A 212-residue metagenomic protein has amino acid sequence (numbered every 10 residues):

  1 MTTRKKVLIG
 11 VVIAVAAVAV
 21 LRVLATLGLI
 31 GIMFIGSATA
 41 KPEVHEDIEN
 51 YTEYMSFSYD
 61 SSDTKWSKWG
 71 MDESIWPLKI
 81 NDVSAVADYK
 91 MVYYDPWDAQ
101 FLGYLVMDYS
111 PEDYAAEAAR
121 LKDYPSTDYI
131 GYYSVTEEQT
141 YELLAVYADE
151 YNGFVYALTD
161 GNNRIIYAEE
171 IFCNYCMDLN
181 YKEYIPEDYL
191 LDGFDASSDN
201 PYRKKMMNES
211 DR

Functional and structural regions predicted by a protein language model:
M1, P42-H45, E209-R212: Intrinsically disordered, low-complexity repeat and linker tracts
M1-T26: N-terminal Sec-pathway targeting helices
T2-T3, T26, T39, T52 (+5 more regions): Residue-identity detector for threonine
I9-V12, T26-G36, L191-F194: Intrinsically disordered, low-complexity regulatory segments in tyrosine-phosphorylation signaling proteins
A17-L21, Y54, Y124: Surface-exposed polar/charged interaction patches
T26-D113: N-terminal export/targeting and maturation segments
E117-R212: Extracytoplasmic electrostatic interaction patches
